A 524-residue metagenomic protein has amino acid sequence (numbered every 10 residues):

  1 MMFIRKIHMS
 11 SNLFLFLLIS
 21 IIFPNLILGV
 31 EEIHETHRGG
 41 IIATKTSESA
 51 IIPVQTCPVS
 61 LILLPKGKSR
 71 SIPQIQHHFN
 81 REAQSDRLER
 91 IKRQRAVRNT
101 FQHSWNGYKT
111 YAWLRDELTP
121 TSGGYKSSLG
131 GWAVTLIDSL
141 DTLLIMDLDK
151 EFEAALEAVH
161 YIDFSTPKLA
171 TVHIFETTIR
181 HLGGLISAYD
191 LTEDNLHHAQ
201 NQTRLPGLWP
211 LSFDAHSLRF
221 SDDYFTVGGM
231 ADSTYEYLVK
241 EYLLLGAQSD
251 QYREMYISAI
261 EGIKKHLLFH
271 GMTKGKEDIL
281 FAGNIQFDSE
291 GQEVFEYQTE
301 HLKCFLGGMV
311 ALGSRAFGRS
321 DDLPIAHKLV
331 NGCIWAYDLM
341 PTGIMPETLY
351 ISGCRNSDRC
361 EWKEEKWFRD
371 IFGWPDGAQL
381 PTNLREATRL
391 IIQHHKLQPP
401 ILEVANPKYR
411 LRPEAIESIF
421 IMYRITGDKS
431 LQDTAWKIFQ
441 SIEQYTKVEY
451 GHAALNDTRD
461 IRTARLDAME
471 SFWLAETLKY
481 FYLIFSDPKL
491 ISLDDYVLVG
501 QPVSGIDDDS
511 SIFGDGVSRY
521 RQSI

Functional and structural regions predicted by a protein language model:
M1-I19: Classical eukaryotic N-terminal signal peptides for Sec-dependent ER targeting/secretion, especially the positively
S10, P24-I524: Glycan-recognition and catalytic cores of secretory/periplasmic carbohydrate-active enzymes
